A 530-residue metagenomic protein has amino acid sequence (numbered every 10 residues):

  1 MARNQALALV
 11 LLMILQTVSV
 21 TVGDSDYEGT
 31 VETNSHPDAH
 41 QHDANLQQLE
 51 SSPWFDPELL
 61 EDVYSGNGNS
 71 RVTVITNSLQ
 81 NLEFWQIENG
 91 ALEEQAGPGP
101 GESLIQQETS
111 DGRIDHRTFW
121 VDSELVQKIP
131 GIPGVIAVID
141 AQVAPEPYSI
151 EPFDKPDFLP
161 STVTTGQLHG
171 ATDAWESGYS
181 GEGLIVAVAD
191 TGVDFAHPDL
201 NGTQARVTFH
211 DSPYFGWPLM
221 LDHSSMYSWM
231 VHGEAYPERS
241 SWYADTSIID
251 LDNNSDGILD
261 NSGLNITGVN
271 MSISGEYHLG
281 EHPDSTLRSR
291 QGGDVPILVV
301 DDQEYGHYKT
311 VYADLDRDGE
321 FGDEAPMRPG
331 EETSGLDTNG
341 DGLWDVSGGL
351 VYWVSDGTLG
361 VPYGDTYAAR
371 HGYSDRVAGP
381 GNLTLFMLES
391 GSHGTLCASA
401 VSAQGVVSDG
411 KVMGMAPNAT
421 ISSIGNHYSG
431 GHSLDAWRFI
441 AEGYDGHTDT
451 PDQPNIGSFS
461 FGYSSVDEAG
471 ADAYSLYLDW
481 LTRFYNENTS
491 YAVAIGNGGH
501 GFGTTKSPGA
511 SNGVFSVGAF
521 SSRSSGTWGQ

Functional and structural regions predicted by a protein language model:
N4-I114, E124-D173: Autoinhibitory N-terminal propeptides
N77-L79, V121, A141-Q142, V188-G192 (+5 more regions): Active-site-proximal beta-strand/loop segments in catalytic clefts of secreted hydrolases
S123-V126, A171, G394, A398 (+4 more regions): Extracytoplasmic/secreted envelope proteins and their assembly/folding machinery, especially bacterial periplasmic
G131-A137, D199, G513-S516: Glycine-centered tight turns that cap/initiate beta-strands
G131-G134, V193, S402-V406, A441-G446 (+2 more regions): Sec-exported extracytoplasmic/periplasmic mature domains
D173-D294, L298-Y308, L315-E331, T338-S433 (+6 more regions): Subtilisin-like serine protease catalytic core
N455-Q530: Catalytic-core segments of hydrolase enzymes
